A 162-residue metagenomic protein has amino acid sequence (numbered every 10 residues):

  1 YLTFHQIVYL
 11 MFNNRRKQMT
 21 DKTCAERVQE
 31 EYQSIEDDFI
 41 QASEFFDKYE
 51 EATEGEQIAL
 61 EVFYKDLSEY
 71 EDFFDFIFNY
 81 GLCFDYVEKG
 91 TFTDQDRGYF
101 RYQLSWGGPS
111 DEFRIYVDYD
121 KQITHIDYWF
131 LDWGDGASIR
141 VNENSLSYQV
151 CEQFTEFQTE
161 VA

Functional and structural regions predicted by a protein language model:
L2-Q6, L10: Short hydrophobic targeting helices and cationic amphipathic motifs that mediate membrane/organellar targeting
R15-A162: Acidic interaction surfaces
